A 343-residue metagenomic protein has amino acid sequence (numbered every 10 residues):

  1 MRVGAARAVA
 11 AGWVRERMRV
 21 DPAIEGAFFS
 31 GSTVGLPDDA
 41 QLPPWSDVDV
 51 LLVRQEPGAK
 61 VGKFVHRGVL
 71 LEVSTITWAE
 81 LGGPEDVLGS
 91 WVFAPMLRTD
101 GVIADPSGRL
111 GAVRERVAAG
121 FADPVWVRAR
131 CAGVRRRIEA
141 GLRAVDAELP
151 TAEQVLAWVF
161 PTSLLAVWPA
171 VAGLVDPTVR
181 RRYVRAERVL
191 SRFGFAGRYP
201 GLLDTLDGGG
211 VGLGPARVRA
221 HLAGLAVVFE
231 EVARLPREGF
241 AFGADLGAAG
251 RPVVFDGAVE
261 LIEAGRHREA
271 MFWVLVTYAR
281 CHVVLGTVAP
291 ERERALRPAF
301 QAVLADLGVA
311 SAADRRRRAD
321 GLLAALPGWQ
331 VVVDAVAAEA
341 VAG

Functional and structural regions predicted by a protein language model:
M1-I24, S30-V102: Metal-dependent nucleotidyltransferase catalytic core
V3-R7, D21, G89-S90, D105-L110 (+5 more regions): Short, structured coil/loop segments at alpha-helix boundaries
G12-E16, D100-G111, A216-A223: Short N-terminal helix-initiation segments at or just after the protein's N-terminus
S32-T33, L110-E115, W158: Short hydrophobic/aromatic-rich motifs at helix boundaries and adjacent loops
W78-D146: Internal, well-ordered alpha/beta segment that forms a basic, Gly-enriched binding/recognition surface
V127-G343: Conserved nucleotidyltransferase catalytic core and NTase-mimicking acidic/glycine-rich helix/loop elements in nucleic
